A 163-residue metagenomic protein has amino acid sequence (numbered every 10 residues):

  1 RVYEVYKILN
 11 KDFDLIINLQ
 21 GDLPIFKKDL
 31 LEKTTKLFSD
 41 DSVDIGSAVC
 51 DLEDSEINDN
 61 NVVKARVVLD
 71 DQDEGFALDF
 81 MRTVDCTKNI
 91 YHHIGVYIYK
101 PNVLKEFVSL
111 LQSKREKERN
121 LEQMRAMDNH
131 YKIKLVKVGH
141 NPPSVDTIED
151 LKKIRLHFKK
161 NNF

Functional and structural regions predicted by a protein language model:
R1-G21, I25-K36: Short phosphate-binding loop-to-helix
I8-K11, N60, R155: One-carbon transfer enzymes
K11-F13, D40-D44, Y131: Short, high-confidence coil segments that cap the C-terminus of an alpha-helix and link into the following beta-strand
I16-L19, G46-A48, F107, K134-V138: Short beta-strands and strand-loop turn motifs
F26-S113: Conserved core of the sugar-phosphate nucleotidyltransferase
I90-F163: Conserved alpha/beta core of the MobA/IspD/sugar-nucleotide pyrophosphorylase nucleotidyltransferase superfamily
